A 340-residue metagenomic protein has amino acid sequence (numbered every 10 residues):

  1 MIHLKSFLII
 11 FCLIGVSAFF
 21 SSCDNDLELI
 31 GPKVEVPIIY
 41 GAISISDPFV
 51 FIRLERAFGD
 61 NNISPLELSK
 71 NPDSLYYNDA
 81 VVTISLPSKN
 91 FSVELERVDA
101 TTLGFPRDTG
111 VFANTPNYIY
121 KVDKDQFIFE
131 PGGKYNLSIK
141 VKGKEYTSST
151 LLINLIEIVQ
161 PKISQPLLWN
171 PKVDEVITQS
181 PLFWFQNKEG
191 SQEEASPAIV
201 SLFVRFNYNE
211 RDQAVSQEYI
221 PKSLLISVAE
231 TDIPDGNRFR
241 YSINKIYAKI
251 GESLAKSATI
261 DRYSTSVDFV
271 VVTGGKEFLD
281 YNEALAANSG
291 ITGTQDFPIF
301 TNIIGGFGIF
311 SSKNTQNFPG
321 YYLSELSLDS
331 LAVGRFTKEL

Functional and structural regions predicted by a protein language model:
M1-I9: Bacterial N-terminal signal peptides that target proteins for export
F19-S22: C-terminal motif of bacterial Sec signal peptides marking the signal peptidase cleavage site
D24-L340: A sequence/structural signal for flexible, mid-protein segments enriched in small/helix-disrupting residues
